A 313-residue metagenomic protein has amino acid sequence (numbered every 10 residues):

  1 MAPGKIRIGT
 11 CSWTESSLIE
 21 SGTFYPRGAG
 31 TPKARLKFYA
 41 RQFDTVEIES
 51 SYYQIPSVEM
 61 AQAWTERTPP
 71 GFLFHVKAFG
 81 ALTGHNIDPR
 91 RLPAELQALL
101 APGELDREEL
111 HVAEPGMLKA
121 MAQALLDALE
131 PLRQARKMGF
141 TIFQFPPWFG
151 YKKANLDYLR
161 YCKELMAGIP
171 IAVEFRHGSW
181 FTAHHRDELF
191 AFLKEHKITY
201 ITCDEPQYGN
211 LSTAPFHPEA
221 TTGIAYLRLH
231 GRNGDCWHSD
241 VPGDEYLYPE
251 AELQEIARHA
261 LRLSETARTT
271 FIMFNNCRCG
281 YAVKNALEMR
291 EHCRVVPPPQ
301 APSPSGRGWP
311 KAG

Functional and structural regions predicted by a protein language model:
M1-P299, G313: Residues lining hydrophobic/aromatic ligand-binding pockets adjacent to catalytic sites
P302-S303: Short, low-complexity intrinsically disordered segments enriched in A/P/G/S/L with frequent Arg, especially at protein
